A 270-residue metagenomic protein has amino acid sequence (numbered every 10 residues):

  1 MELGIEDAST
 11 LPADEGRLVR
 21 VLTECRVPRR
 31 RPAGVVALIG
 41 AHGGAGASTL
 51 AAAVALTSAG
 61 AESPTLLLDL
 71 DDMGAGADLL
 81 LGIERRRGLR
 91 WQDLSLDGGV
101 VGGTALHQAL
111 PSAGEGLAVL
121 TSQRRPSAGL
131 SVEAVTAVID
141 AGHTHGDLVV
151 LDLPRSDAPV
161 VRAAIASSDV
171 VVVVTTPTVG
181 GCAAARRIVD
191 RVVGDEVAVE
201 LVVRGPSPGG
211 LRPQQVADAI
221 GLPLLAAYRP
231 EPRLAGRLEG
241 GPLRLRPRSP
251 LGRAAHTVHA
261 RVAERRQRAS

Functional and structural regions predicted by a protein language model:
M1-A37, R266: Extreme N-terminal, non-catalytic leader segments that precede Walker-type/kinase nucleotide-binding cores
E2-D7, C25-P28, G82-R87, R191-V192 (+2 more regions): Short, hinge-like loop/turn segments at secondary-structure boundaries
I5, E62, G114, G146 (+1 more regions): Short, well-ordered alpha-helix to beta-strand connector turns
G34-L81, A141-G142: Walker A/P-loop phosphate-binding motif and the immediately C-terminal alpha-helix
S58-V119: Phosphate-binding loop that captures ATP/GTP phosphates
V100-L153: Cytosolic-facing regulatory segments adjacent to core modules
V132-R237: Conserved catalytic-core segment of NTP-binding enzymes
G236-H259: C-terminal boundary of histidine-terminating zinc-finger modules
